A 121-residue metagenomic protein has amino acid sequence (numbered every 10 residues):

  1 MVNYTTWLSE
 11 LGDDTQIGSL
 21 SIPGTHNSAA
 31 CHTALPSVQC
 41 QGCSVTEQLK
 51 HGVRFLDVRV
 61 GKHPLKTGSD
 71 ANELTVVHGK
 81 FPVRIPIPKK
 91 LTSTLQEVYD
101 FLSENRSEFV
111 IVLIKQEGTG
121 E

Functional and structural regions predicted by a protein language model:
M1-F55, P64-N105, F109: Long, acidic (Asp/Glu-rich), low-complexity accessory segments flanking structured domains
P23-T25, V58-G61, L113-G118: Active-site-proximal beta-strand/loop segments in catalytic clefts of secreted hydrolases
